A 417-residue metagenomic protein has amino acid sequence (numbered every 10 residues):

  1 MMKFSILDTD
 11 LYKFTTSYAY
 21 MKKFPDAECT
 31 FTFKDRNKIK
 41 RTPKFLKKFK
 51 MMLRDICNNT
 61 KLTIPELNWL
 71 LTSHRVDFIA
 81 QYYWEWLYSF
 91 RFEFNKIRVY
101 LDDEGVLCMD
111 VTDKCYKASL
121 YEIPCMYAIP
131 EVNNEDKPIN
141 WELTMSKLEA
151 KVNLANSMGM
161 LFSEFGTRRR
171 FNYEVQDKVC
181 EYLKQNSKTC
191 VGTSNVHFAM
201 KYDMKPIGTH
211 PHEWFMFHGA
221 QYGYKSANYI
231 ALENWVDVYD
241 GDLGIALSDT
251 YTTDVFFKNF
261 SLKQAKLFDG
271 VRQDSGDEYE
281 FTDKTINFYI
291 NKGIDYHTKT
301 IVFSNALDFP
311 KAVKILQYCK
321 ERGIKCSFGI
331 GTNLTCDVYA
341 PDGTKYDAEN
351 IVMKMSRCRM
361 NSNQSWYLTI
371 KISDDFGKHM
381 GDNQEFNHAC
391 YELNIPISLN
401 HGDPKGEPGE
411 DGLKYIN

Functional and structural regions predicted by a protein language model:
M1-A227, V236-D237, P341-G343, V352-N417: Ordered alpha/beta subdomains of enzyme catalytic regions
V106-C108, F162-E164, K205-I207, L243-I245 (+5 more regions): Structural preference for beta-strand elements that scaffold enzyme active sites
A199, V271, I315: Conserved, mostly hydrophobic/aromatic
Y202-D295: Glycine- and Gly-Pro-enriched alpha-helical subdomains that act as flexible, kink-prone "lid/hinge" or packing modules
T250, I301-F309, I330-N333: Glycine-rich beta-to-alpha transition loops that act as phosphate-gripper elements at the mouths of alpha/beta enzyme
R272-D274, G323-P341: Glycine-rich phosphate-binding active-site loops on the catalytic face of alpha/beta enzymes
L307-E321, C336-V338: Catalytic cores of alpha/beta
